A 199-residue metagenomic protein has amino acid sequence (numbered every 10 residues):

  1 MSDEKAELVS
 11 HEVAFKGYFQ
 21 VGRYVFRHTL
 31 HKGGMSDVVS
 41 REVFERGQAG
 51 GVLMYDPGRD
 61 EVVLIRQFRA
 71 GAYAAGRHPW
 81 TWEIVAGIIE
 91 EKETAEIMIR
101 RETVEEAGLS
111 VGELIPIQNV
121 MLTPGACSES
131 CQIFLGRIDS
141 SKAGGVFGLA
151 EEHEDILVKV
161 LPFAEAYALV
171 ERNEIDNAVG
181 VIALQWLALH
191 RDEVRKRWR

Functional and structural regions predicted by a protein language model:
M1-A14, R23: Catalytic-loop region of hydrolases
K5-A6, S10, R66, R77-W82 (+4 more regions): Nudix hydrolase/Nudix homology domain
E12-G17, G33, Y73-A75, V120-Q132: Acidic pyrophosphate-coordinating catalytic loop
A14-R59, Y73: Acidic, metal-coordinating catalytic segment for phosphate/diphosphate chemistry, firing primarily on the Nudix
V21-R23, L64, I133-L135, V158-V160: Conserved hydrophobic/aromatic beta-strand scaffold that supports enzyme active sites
F26-H31, T123-G144: Active-site-adjacent beta-strand/loop module that shapes the phosphate/pyrophosphate-binding cleft
R41-F44, E61-R101, A143, F147-E152 (+2 more regions): Conserved Nudix-box catalytic region and its N-terminal flanking loop in Nudix hydrolases and closely related
V104, S110-L122, C127: A mid-sequence, solvent-exposed acidic-amphipathic segment
